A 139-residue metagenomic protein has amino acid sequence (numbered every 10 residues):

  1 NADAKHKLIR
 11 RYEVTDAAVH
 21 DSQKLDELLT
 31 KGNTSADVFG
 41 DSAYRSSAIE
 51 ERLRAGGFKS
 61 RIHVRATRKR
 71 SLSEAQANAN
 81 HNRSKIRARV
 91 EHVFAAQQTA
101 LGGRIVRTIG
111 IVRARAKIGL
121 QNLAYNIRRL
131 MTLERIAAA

Functional and structural regions predicted by a protein language model:
N1-R54, L120: Polybasic low-complexity intrinsically disordered regions
K5-K7, A17, A43-R45, R65-T67 (+3 more regions): Short, glycine-/Ser/Thr-/acidic-enriched flexible segments
V19, D37, R65, L72 (+2 more regions): Short linear functional motifs in flexible/disordered or boundary regions
Q23, A48, K69-Q76: Short, charged, surface-exposed secondary-structure boundary motifs
K31-G32, S42-Y44, R68-S71, V93 (+1 more regions): Short C-terminal domain-edge/linker segments immediately following a structured domain
G56, N78-A139: Basic, amphipathic alpha-helical segments enriched in Lys/Arg and hydrophobic/aromatic residues
G56-V64: Short hydrophobic/aromatic-enriched beta-strand-loop microsegments
